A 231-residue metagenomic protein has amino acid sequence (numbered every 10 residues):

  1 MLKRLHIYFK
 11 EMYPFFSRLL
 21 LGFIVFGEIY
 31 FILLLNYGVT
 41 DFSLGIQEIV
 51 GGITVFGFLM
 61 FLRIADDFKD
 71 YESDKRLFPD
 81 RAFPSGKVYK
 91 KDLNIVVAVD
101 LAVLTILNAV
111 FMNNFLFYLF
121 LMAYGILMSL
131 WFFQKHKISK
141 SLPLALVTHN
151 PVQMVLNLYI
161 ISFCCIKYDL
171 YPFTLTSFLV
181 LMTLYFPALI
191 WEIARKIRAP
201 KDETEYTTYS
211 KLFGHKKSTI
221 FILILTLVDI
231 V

Functional and structural regions predicted by a protein language model:
M1-V231: Multi-pass alpha-helical membrane architecture of UbiA-family and related isoprenoid/lipid prenyltransferases
